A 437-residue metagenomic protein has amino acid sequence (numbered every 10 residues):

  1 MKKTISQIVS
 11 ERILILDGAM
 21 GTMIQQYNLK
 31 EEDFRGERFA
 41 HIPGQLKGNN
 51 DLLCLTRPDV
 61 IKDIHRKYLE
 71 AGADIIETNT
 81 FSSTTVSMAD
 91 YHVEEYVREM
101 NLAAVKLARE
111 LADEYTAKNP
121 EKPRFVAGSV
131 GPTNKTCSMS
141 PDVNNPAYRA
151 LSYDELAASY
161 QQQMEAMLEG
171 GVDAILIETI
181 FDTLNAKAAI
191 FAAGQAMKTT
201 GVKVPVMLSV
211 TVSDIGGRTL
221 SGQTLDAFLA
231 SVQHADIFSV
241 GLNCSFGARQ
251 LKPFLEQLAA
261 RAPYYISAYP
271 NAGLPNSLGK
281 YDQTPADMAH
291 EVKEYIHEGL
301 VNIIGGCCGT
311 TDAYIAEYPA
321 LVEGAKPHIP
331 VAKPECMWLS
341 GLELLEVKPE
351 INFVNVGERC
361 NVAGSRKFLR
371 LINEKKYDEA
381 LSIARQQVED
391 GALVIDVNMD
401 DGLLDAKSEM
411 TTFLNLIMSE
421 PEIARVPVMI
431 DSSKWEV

Functional and structural regions predicted by a protein language model:
M1-V437: Domain-level signal for soluble alpha/beta catalytic cores
